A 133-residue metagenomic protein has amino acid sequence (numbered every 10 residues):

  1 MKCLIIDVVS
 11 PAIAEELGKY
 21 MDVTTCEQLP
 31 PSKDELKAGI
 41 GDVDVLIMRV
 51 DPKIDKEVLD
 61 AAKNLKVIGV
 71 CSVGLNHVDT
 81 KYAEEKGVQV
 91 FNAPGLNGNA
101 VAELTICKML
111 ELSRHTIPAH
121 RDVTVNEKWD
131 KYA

Functional and structural regions predicted by a protein language model:
M1-F91: An N-terminal-biased, well-structured beta-alpha scaffold segment characteristic of Rossmann-like dinucleotide-binding
K86, P94-A133: Phosphate-binding beta-alpha-beta segment of Rossmann-like dinucleotide-binding domains, i.e., the NAD(P)
